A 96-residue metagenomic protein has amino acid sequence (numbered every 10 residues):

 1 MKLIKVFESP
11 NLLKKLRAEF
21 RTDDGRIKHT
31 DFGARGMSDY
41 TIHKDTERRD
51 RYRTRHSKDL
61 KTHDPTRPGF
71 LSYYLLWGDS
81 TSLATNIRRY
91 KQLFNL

Functional and structural regions predicted by a protein language model:
M1-L96: Extended terminal accessory/targeting regions
